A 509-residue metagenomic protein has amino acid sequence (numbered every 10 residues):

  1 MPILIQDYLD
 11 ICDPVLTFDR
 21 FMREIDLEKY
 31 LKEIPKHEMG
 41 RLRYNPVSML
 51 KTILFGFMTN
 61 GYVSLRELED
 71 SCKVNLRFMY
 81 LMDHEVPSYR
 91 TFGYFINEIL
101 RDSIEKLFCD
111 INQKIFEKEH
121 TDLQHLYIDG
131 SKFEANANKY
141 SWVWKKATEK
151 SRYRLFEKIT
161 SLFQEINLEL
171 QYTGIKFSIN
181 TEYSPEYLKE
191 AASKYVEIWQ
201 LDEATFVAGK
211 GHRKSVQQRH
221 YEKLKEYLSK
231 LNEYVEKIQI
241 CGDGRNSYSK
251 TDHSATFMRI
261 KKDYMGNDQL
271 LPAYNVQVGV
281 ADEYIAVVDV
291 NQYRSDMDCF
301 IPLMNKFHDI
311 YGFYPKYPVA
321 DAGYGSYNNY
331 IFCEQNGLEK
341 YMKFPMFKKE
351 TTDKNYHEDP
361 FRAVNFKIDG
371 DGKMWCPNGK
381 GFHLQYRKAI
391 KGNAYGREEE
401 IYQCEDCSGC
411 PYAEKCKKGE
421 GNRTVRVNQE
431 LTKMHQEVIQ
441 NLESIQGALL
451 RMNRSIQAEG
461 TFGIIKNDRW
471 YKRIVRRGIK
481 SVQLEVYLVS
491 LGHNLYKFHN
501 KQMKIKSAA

Functional and structural regions predicted by a protein language model:
M1-I11: Long, acidic, intrinsically disordered low-complexity segments
I11-K51, F57, Q429: Basic, short loop/linker segments at the boundary and entry of helix-turn-helix/winged-helix-like folds
K36, F55-M58, F78, E98: General structural signal for alpha-helix termini and helix-helix connectors
K36-L42, F78, R476-G478: A short glycine/serine-rich beta->alpha loop
R41, D83-H84: A Lys/Arg-rich helix-loop hairpin that forms a DNA/phosphate-binding surface
I53, G61-V74, E85-A509: Anion-binding and metal-coordination hotspots
R77-D83: Secretory-pathway/luminal and periplasmic proteins that interact with or process carbohydrate-rich
